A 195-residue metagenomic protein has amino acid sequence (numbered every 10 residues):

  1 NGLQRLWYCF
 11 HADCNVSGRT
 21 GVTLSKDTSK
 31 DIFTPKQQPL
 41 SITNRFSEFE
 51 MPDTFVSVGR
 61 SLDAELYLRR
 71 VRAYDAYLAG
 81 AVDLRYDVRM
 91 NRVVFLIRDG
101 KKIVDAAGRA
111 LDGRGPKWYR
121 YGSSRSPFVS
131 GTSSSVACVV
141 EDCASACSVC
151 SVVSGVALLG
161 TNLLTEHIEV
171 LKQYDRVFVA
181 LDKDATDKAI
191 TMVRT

Functional and structural regions predicted by a protein language model:
N1, V140, L181: Single, functionally critical "micro-switch" positions that shape active/binding sites and transmembrane helices
N1-Y77, A81, V88-R92, G100 (+3 more regions): Non-catalytic accessory segments of DNA primases and related replication-initiation nucleases
A12, D142, G160, D182-A185: Short beta->alpha junction loops/turns
I32, Y77-L78, L159-N162, V179-A180: Short, surface-exposed linear patches
D87-R176: Phosphate-handling DNA/RNA-contact segment within nucleic-acid enzymes
Q173-T186: A structural-propensity feature for long, helix-poor, extended segments
M192-T195: Short, intrinsically disordered, charge-balanced linker/junction segments flanking boundaries in proteins
